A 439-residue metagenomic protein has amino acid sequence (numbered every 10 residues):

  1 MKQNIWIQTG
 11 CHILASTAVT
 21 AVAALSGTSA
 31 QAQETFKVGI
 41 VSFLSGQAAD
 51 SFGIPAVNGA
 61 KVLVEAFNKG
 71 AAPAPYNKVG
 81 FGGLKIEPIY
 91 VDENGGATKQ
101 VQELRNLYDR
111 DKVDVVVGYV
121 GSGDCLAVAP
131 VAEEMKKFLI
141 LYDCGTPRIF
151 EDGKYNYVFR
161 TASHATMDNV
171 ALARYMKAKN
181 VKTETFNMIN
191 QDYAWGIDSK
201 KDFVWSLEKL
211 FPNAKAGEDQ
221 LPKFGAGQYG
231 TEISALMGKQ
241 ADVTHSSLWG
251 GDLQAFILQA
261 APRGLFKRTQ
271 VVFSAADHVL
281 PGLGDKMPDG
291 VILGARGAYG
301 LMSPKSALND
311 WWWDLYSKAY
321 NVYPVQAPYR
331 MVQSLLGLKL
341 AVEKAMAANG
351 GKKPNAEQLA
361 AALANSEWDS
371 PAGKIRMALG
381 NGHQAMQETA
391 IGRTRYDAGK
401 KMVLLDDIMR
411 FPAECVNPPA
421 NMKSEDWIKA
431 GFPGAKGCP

Functional and structural regions predicted by a protein language model:
L25-A32: Sec/Tat signal peptide C-region and signal peptidase I cleavage site
F36, S366-P439: Solvent-exposed, acidic/polar segments of extracytosolic/periplasmic ligand-binding ectodomains
G39-L63, V91-A97, V120-G121, I189-D198 (+2 more regions): Extracytoplasmic "Venus flytrap"
V57-P88, E208-A214: Signal peptide-proximal N-terminal region of secreted/periplasmic/extracellular or secretory-lumen proteins
N58, T98, V113-L221, R268-G294: Extracytoplasmic ligand/sensor domains, especially the bilobed periplasmic-binding protein
Y90-D114, R174, A178, Q228-Q240: Short, well-structured alpha-helical segments in soluble
A260-Q333, E343-N349, L404-G437: Extracellular/periplasmic periplasmic-binding protein-like sensory domains
E343-A361: Short, charged, surface-exposed loops that flank catalytic or proteolytic processing sites
